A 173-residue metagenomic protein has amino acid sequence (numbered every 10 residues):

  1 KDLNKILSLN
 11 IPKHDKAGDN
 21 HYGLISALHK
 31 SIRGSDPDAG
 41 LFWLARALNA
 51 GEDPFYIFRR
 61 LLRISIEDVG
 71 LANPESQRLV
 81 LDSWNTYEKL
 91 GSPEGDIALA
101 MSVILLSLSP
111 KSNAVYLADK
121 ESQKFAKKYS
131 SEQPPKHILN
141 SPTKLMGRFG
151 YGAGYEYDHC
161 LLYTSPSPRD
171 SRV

Functional and structural regions predicted by a protein language model:
K1, F42-R46: C-terminal helical "lid" of AAA+/P-loop NTPase domains
K1-N10, I57-R59: Conserved C-terminal helix/linker of AAA+ ATPases
H14, H29-K30: Conserved helicase/translocase motor-coupling segment
H14-Y22: Inter-lobe coupling/hinge segments of SF2-like helicase ATPases
H21-Y22, D38, Q77: Amphipathic alpha-helical repeat elements characteristic of tetratricopeptide repeat
P37, F42, P54-F58: C-terminal accessory/connector segments of nucleic-acid motor ATPases
A50-Y56, S65-P142, G147, Y151: Terminal-proximal interaction/regulatory segments of ATP-powered molecular machines
Y163-D170: Conserved small/polar residues in nucleotide/adenosyl-binding loops
